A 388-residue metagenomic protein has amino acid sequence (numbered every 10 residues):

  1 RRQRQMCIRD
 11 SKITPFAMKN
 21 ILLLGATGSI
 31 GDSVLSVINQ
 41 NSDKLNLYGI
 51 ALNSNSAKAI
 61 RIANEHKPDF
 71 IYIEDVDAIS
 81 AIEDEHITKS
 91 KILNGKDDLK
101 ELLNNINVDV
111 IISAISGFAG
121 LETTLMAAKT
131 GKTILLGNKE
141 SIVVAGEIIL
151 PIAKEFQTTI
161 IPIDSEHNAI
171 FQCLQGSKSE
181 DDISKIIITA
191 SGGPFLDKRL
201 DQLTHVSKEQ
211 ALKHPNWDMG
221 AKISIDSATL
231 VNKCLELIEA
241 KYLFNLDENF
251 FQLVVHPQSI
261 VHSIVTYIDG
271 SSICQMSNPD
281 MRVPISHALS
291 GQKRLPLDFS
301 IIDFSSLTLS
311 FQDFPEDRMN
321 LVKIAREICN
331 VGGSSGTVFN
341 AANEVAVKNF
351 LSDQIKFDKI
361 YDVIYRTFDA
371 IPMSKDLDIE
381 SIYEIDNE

Functional and structural regions predicted by a protein language model:
R1-I8: Short, small-residue-biased leader/transition segments that mark boundaries at the very start of proteins
F16-E388: Catalytic, metal-anchored helix/loop core of enzyme active sites in primary metabolism
